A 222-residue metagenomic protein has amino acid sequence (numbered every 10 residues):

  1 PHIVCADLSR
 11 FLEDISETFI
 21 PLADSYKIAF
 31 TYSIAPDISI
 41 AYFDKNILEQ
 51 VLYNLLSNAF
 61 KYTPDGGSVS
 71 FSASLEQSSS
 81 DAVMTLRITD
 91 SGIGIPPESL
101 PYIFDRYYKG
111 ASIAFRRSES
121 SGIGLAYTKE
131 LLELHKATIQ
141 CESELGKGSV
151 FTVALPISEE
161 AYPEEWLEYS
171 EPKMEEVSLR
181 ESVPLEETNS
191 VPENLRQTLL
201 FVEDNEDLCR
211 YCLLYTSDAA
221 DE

Functional and structural regions predicted by a protein language model:
P1, I40-F43: Conserved micro-motifs of the catalytic ATP-binding
H2-E17, A29-T31, E49: A conserved beta-strand-to-alpha-helix junction within the catalytic ATP-binding
P21, I93-G94: Glycine-rich G1-box
I95-Y107: Short conserved segment of the HATPase_c
Y108-E119: Glycine-rich ATP-lid/hinge loop adjacent to the conserved G-boxes
Y215-D221: Conserved small/polar residues in nucleotide/adenosyl-binding loops
